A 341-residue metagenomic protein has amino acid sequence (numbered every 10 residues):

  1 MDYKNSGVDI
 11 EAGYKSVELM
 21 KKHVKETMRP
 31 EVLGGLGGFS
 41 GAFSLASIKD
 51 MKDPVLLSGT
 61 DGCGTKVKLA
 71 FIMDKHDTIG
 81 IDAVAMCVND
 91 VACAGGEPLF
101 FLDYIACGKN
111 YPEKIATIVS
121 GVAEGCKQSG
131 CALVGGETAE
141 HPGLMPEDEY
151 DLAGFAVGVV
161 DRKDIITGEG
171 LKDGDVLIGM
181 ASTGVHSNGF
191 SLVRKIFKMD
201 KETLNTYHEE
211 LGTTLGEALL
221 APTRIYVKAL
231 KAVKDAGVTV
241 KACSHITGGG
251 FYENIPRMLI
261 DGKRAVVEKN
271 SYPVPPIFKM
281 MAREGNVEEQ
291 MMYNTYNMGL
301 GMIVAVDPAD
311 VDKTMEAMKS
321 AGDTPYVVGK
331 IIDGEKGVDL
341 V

Functional and structural regions predicted by a protein language model:
M1-L33: N-terminal amphipathic/basic leader segments beginning at the initiator methionine
D2-S6, K114-A132, M145-Y150, T203-L204 (+2 more regions): Glycine-/charge-enriched secondary-structure boundary and capping motifs
D9, D61, G174, H245 (+1 more regions): Residue-level signature of catalytic and energy-coupling elements of molecular machines, predominantly ATP/GTP-dependent
G13, K49-D50, C63-K66, D161-D164 (+4 more regions): Short, acidic Gly/Pro/Ser/Thr-rich loop/turn segments
S16, M20, A42, C87-V88 (+5 more regions): Buried hydrophobic packing segments
V17, A116-V119, F190: Hydrophobic face of alpha-helices
M28-T183: Glycine-rich phosphate/pyrophosphate-binding loop regions near the starts of catalytic domains
D173-E217: Acidic, glycine-rich loop-and-beta core segments that form the ion-binding/anion-interacting portion of active sites
